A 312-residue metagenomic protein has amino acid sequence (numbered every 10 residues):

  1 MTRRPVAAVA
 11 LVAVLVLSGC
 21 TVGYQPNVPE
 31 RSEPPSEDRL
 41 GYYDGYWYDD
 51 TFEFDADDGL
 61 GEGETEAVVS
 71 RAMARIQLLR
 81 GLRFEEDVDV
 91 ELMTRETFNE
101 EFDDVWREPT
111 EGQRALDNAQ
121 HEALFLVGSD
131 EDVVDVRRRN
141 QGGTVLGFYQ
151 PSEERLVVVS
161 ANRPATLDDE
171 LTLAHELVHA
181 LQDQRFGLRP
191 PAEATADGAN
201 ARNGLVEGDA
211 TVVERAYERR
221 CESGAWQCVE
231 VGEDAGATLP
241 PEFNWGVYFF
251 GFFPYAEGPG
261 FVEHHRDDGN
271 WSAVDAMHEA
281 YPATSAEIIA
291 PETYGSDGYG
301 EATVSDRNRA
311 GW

Functional and structural regions predicted by a protein language model:
M1-W271: Hydrophobic alpha-helical segments
A74-R75, W245-W312: Pan-zinc metallopeptidase signature
